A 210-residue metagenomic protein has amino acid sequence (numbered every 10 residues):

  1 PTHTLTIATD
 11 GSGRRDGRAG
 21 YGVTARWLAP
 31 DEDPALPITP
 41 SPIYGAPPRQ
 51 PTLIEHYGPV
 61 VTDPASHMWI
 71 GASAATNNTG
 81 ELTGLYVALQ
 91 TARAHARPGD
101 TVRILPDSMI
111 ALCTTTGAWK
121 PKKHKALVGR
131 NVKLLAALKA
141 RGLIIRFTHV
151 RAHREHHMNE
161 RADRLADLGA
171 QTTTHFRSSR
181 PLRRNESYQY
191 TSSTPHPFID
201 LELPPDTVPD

Functional and structural regions predicted by a protein language model:
P1-T6, D167, E186-S192: Charged, low-complexity, intrinsically disordered terminal regions
P1-T79, Q90-T91: RNase H-like nuclease fold core
S12-D16, P30-D31, P64-G71, L85-R164 (+2 more regions): RNase H catalytic domain
S41-P48, L138-G142, P181-Y188: Low-complexity, flexible helical/coil segments
G80, G84: Loop-to-helix element that buttresses phosphate recognition and phosphoryl-transfer chemistry
T173-D210: Acidic two-metal-ion nuclease catalytic site recognized across multiple nuclease folds, prominently DnaQ/RNase D-T
